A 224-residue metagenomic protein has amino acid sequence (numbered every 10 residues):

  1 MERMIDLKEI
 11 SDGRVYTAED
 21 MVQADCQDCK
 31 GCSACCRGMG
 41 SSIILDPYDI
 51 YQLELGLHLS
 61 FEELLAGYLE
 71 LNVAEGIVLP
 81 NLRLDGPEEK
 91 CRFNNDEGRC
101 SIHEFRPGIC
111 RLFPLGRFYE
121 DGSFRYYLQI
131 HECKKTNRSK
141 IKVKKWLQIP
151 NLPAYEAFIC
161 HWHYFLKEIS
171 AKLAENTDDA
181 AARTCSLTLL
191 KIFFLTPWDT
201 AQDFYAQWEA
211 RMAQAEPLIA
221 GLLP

Functional and structural regions predicted by a protein language model:
M1-P224: Short loop/turn segments that flank or connect secondary-structure elements
